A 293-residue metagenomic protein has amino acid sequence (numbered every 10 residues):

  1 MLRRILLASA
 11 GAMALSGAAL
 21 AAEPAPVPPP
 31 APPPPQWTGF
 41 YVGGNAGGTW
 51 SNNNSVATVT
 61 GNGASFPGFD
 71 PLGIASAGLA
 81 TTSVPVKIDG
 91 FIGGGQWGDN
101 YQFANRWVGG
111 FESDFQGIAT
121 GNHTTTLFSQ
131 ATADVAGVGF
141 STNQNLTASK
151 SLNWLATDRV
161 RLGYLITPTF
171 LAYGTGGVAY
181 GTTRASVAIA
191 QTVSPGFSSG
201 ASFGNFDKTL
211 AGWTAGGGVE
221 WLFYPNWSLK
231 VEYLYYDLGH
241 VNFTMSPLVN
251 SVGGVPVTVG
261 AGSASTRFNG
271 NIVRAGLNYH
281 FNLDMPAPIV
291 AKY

Functional and structural regions predicted by a protein language model:
L2-Y293: Gram-negative outer-membrane beta-barrel domains
